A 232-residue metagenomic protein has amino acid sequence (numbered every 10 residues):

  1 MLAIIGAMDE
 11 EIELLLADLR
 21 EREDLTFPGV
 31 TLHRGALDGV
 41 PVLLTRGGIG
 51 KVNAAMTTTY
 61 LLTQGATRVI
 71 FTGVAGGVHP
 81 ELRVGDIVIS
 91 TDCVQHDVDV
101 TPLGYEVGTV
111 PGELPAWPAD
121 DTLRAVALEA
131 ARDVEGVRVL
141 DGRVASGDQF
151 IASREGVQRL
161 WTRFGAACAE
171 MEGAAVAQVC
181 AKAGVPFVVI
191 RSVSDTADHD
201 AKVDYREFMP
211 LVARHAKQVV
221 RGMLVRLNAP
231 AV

Functional and structural regions predicted by a protein language model:
M1-T59: N-terminal short beta-loop-beta anion/metal-coordinating cradle
D18, T122-G136, V179, Q218-R226: Generic non-transmembrane alpha-helical segments
T59-Q64, E81-L82, Q178-P186: Alpha-helix C-terminal capping segments
T67-I70: Structural motif
V78-F164: Mid-sequence, gly/pro-rich, charge-dense loop/helix-turn segments that line enzyme active sites
Q149-T196, K202: A C-terminal functional module that forms or caps the active site or interfaces directly with catalytic machinery
A197-V232: His/Asp/Glu-rich mid-to-C-terminal helical/loop segments that flank catalytic regions of hydrolases
